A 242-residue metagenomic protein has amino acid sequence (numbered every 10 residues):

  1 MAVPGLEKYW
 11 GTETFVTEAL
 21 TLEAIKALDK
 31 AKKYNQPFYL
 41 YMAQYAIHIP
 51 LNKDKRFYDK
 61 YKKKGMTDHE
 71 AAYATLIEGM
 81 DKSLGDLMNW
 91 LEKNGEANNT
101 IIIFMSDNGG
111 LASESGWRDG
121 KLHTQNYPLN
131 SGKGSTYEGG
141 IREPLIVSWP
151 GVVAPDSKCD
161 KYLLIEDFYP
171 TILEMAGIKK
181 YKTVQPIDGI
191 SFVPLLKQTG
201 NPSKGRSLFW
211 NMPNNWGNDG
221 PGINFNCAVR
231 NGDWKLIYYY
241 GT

Functional and structural regions predicted by a protein language model:
M1-W10, A112, F209: Catalytic-site neighborhoods of secreted/periplasmic enzymes that process anionic sulfate/phosphate groups
P4-Y9, G65-H69, F104, N126-N130 (+2 more regions): Flexible glycine/proline-enriched surface loops and loop-helix/loop-strand junctions
F15-K32, D59-T100: A long, amphipathic alpha-helix that forms part of the scaffold/cap immediately adjacent to metal-dependent active
A24-A72, L111-A112, G116-D119: Active-site His/acidic residue clusters
K33-L40, E96-I102, R142-E143, S203-R206 (+1 more regions): Loop/turn elements at helix/coil->beta-strand transitions in domains of secreted/extracellular proteins
Q36-F38, A43, G79-W117: Metal-dependent active-site segment of extracytoplasmic phospho-/sulfohydrolases and closely related
M42-Y45, D54, M105-N108, W149-G151 (+2 more regions): Active-site-proximal beta-strand/loop segments in catalytic clefts of secreted hydrolases
G110-R118, L122-T136, V153-S157, K161 (+1 more regions): C-terminal cap/loop subdomain of S1 sulfatases and analogous C-terminal strand-loop tails that border
